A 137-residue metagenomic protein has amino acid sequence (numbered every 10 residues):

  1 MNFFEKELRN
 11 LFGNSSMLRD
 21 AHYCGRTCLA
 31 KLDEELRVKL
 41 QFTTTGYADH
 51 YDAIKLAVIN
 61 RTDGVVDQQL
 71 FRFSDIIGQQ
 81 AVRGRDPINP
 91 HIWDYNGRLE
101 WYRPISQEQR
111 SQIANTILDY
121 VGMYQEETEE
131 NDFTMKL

Functional and structural regions predicted by a protein language model:
M1-N14, H22-L137: Intrinsically disordered, low-complexity regulatory regions enriched in serine/threonine/proline and acidic residues
L18: Acidic (Asp/Glu-rich), glycine- and aromatic
